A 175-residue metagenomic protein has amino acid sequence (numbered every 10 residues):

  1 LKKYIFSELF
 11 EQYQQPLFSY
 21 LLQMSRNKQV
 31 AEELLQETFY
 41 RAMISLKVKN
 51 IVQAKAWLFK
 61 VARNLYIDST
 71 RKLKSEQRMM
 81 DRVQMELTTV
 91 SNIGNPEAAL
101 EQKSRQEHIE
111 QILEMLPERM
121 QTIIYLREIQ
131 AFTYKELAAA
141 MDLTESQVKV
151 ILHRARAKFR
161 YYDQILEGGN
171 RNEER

Functional and structural regions predicted by a protein language model:
L1-S19, Q29: A short, charge-rich alpha-helical start-of-domain segment used by transcription regulators
S19, E33-Y40, V52-N64: Structural recognition of an alpha-helix C-terminal capping motif at a helix-to-coil junction
Q29, K135, S146: Residues within helix-turn-helix
R63-D81: Arg/Lys-rich amphipathic alpha helix in sigma70-family domain 2
Q77-Q102, Q106, T133: Internal acidic/polar
E107-L116: Short amphipathic alpha-helical boundary/capping segments
I123-R127: A short pre-motif secondary-structure segment
M141-I165: DNA-recognition helix of helix-turn-helix
